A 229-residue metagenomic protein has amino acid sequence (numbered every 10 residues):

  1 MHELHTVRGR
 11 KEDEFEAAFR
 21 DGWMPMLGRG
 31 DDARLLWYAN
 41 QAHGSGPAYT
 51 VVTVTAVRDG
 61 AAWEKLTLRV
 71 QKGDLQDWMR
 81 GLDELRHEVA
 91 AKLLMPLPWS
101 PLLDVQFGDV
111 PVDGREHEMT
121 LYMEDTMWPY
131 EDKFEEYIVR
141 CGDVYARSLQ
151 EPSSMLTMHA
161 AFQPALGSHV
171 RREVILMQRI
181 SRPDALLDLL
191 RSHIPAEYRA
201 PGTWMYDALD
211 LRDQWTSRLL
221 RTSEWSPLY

Functional and structural regions predicted by a protein language model:
H2-E14, P98-P183, E224-Y229: Surface-exposed interaction/gating patches
D13-E14, A18-Y38, H43-A48, A56-L97 (+4 more regions): An amphipathic, aromatic/His-enriched active-site/gating alpha helix that lines ligand/cofactor pockets
